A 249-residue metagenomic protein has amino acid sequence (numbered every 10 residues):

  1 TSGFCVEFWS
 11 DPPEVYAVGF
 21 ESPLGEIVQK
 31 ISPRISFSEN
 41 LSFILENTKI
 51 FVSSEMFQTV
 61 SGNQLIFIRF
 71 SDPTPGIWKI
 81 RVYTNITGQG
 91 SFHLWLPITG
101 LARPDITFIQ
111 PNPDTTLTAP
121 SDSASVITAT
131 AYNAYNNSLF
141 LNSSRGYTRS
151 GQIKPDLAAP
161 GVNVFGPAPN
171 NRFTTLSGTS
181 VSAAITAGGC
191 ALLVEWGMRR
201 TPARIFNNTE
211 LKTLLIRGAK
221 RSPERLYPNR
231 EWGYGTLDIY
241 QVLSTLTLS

Functional and structural regions predicted by a protein language model:
T1, V6-P12, T115-T128, N142-A158 (+1 more regions): Mature extracellular/periplasmic domains of secretome proteins
T1-L41: Polar, glycine-rich mid-to-C-terminal structural blocks that act as macromolecule-binding/assembly scaffolds
V6, Y16, G161-Y227: Hydrolase catalytic cores
E14-Y16, W78, G90, I153: Short beta-strand/loop motifs in extracellular/secreted proteins, especially within beta-sandwich accessory domains
L24-I27, Y132-A184, K220: Catalytic-core environment of secreted peptidases
E46-N85, H93-I98: Beta-sandwich interaction modules
I86-A131: C-terminal edge strands of extracellular/lumenal beta-sandwich accessory domains
E224-S249: C-terminal domain-closing interface element
